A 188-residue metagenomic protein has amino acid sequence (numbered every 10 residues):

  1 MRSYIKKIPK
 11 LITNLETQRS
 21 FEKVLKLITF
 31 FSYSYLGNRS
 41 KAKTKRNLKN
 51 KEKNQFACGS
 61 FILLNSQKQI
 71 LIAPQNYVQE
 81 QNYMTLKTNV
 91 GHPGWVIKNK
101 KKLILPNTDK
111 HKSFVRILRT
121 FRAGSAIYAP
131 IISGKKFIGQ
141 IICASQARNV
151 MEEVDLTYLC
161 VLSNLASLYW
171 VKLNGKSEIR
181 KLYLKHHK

Functional and structural regions predicted by a protein language model:
M1-L27, K172-K188: Signal-transmission linkers at sensory-effector interfaces
T13-I72, L173: Helix-loop-beta substructure at the N-terminus of cytosolic sensory domains that couple signal/ligand detection
C58, N65, E80-K102: Acidic/proline- and glycine-rich, intrinsically disordered low-complexity segments that serve as regulatory linkers
I70, N76-Y83, N89, P106-S125 (+1 more regions): Signal-transducing coupling segments at domain and membrane junctions
S125-I132: A short, aliphatic-rich beta-strand micro-motif
P130, Q146-A147: PAS-family sensory domains and close relatives that share small-molecule sensor folds
S133, V150-V171, S177-K181, K185: Amphipathic alpha-helical "output/dimerization" segments
K135-S145, L168: Sensory beta-strand/linker motifs that couple input domains to effectors
